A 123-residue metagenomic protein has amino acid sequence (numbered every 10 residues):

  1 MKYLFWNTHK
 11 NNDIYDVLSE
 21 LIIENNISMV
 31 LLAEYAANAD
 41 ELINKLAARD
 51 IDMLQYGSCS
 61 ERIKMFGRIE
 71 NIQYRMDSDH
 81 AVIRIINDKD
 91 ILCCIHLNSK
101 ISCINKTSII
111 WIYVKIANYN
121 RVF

Functional and structural regions predicted by a protein language model:
Y3-T8, L18-D40, L92, I112-F123: Active-site beta-strand/loop signature of hydrolases that rely on acidic residues for catalysis
F5-N11, Q73, S102: Short, flexible loop segments at the rims of nucleotide/cofactor-binding pockets, characterized by
K10-V17, I104-W111: Structural motif
D13, I86-D88, A117: Secondary-structure boundary elements
L18-E20, N44-A47, T107: Short, glycine/charged-enriched secondary-structure capping and boundary segments
I22-N25, I51, Q73, R84 (+1 more regions): Short, low-complexity, polar/charged sequence segments that are solvent-exposed and flexible
M29-I101: Structured beta-strand-rich core segments of catalytic domains in phosphoester-bond hydrolases
C103-I104, Y119: Intrinsic low-complexity, intrinsically disordered segments enriched in polar/basic residues
